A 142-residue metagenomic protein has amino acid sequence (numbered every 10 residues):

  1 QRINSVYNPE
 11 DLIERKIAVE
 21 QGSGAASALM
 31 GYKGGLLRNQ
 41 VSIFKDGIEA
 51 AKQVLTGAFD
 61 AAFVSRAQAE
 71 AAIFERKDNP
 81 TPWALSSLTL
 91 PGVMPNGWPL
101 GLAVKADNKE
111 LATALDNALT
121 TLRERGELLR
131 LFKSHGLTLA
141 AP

Functional and structural regions predicted by a protein language model:
Q1-P142: Proline/Glycine/Serine-rich low-complexity intrinsically disordered segments that serve as flexible stalks/linkers
